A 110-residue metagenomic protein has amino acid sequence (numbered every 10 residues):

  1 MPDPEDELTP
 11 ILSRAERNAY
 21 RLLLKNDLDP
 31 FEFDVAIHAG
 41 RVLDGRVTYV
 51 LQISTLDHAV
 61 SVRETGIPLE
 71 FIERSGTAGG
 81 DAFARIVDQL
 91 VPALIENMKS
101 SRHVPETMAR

Functional and structural regions predicted by a protein language model:
M1-R41, A78-R85, R110: Negatively charged, low-complexity tracts enriched in Asp/Glu with abundant Ser/Thr
P4-D6, L94-R110: Short, charged, intrinsically disordered terminal tails
A19, F83, V87, V91-L94 (+1 more regions): Generic structural signal of hydrophobic/aromatic residues within well-ordered alpha-helices of folded domains
N26-G66: Amphipathic alpha-helical interaction modules
G40, G45, G66, G76-G80 (+2 more regions): Residue-identity detector for glycine
Q52-Q89: Intrinsically disordered, low-complexity regulatory segments enriched in Ser/Thr/Pro and charged residues
